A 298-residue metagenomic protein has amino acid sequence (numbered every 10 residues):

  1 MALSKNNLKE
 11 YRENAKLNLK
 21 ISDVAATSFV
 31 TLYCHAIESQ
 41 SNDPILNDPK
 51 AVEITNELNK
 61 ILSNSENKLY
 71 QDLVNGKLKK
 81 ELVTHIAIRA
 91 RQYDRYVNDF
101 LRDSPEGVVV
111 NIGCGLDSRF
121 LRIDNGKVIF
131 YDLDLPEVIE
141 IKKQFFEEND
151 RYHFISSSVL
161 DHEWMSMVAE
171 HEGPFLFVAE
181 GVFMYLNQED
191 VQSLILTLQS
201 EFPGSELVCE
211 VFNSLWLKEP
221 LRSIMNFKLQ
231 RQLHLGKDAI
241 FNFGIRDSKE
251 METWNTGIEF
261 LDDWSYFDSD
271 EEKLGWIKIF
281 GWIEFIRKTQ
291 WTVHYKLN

Functional and structural regions predicted by a protein language model:
A2-V110, C114-I155, H171: Rossmann-like AdoMet
H162-E172: Short amphipathic alpha-helix with an adjacent loop that forms part of the alpha/beta core around
P174-E189: A short SAM/SAH-binding and catalytic strip from SAM-dependent methyltransferases
Y185-E201: A short, conserved alpha-helix within the catalytic core of class I
L198-L215: Conserved beta-strand signature within the Rossmann-like core of class I S-adenosyl-L-methionine
L221-D238: Short, glycine-/aromatic-enriched active-site segment of Class I SAM-dependent methyltransferases
D238-S265: Short alpha-helix
Y266, G275-N298: Core SAM-dependent methyltransferase catalytic element
